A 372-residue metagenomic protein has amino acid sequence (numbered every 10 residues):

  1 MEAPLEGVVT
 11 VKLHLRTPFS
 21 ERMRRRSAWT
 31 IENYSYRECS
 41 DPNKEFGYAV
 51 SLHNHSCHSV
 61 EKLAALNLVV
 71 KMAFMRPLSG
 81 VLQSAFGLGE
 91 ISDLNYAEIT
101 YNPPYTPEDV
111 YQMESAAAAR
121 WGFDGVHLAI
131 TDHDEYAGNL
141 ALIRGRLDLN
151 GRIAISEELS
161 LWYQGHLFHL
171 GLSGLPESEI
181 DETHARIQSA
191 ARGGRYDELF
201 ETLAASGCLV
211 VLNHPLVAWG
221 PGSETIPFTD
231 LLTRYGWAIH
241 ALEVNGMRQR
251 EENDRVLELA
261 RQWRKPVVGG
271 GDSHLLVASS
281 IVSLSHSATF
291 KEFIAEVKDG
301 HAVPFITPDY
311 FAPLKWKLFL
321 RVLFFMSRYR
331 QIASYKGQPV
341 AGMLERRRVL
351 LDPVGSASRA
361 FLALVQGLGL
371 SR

Functional and structural regions predicted by a protein language model:
E2-L88, D148-L149, Y163-I180, E201 (+1 more regions): Charged catalytic cores and adjacent phosphate/nucleic-acid-binding surfaces used for phosphate/nucleic-acid chemistry
V50-L52, L128-A129, I153-E157, V210-L212 (+2 more regions): Hydrophobic faces of well-ordered beta-strands that scaffold small-molecule active sites in alpha/beta enzyme cores
K62, A137-L147: Metal-dependent catalytic neighborhoods of phosphoester/phosphodiester hydrolases
G80-P103, Q188-S189, G194, S327: Low-complexity, serine/threonine/proline-enriched polar segments
V81, S92-P103, P107, E114-E135 (+1 more regions): Divalent metal-dependent hydrolysis catalytic cores, especially in the metallo-beta-lactamase
F123-G125, G151, S206-L209, I239: Loop/turn elements at helix/coil->beta-strand transitions in domains of secreted/extracellular proteins
A137-N139, Y196, N253: Active-site-adjacent beta->alpha loops and helix N-cap segments on the catalytic face of soluble alpha/beta enzymes
F168-L209: Binuclear metal-dependent hydrolase catalytic cores centered on His/Asp/Glu-rich metal-binding motifs
